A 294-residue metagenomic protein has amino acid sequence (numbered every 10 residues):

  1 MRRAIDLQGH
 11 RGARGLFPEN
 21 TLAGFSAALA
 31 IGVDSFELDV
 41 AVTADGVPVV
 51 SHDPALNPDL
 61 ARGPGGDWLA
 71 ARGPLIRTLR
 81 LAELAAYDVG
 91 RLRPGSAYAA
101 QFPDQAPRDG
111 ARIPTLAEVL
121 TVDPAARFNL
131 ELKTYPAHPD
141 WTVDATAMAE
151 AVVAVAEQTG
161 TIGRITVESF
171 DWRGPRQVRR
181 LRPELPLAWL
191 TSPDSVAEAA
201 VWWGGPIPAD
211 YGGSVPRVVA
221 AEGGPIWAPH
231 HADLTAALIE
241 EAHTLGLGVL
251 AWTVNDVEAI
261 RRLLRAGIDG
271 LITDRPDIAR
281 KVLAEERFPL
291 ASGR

Functional and structural regions predicted by a protein language model:
M1-R294: Phosphate-group recognition and catalysis centered on beta-loop-alpha active-site segments
